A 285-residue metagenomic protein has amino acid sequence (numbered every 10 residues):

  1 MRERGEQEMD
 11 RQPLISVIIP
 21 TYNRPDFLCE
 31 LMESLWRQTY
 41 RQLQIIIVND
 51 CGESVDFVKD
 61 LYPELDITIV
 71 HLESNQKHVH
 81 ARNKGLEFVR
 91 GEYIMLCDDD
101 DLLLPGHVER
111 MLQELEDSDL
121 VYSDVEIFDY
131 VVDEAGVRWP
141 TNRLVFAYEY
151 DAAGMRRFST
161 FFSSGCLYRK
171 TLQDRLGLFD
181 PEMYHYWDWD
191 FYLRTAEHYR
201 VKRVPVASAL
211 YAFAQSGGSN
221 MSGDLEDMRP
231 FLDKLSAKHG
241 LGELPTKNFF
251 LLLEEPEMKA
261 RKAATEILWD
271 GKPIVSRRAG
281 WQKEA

Functional and structural regions predicted by a protein language model:
I15-F27, L31, Q38, V48: A conserved hydrophobic helix/loop-capping motif in glycosyltransferases and polysaccharide synthases
M32-H71: Acidic donor-binding segment of Leloir-type glycosyltransferases
L72-V89: Glycine-rich, basic loop-to-helix element that forms the pyrophosphate-binding segment of sugar-nucleotide handling
I94: Short aromatic/hydrophobic "clamp" motif used to bind/position activated sugar donors
G106-R138: Conserved donor NDP-sugar-binding/catalytic core segment of glycosyltransferases
D133-R138, M183-Y184, H198-A237: Nucleotide-sugar-dependent glycosyltransferase catalytic core
E149-L167: A recurrent flexible, glycine/aromatic-enriched loop bordering the glycosyltransferase active site that acts as
Y184-F191: Acidic donor-binding loop at a coil-to-helix junction in glycosyltransferase catalytic cores that engages
